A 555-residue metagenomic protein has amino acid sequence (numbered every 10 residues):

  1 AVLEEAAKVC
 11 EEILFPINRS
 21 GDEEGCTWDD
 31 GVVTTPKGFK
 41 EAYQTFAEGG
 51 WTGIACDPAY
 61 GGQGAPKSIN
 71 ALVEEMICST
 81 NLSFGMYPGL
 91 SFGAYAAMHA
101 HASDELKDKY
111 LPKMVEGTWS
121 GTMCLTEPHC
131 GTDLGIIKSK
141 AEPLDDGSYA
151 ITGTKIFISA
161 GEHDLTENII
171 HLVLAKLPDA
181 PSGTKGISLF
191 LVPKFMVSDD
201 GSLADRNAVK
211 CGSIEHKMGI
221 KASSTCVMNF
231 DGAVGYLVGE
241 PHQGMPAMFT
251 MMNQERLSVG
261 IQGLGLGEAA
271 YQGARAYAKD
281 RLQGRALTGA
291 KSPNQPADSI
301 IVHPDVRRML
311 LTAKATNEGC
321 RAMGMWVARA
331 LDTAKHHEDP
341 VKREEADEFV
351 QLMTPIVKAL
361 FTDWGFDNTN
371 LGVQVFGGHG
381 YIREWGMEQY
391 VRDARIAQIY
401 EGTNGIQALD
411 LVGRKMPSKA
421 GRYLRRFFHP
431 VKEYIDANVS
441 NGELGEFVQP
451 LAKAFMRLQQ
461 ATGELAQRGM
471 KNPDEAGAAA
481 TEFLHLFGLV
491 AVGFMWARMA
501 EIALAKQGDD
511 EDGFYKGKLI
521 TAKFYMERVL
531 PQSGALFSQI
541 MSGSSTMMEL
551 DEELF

Functional and structural regions predicted by a protein language model:
A1-G85, K109, D332, V341 (+2 more regions): Amphipathic, small/basic residue-rich leader segments at the start of a protein or domain
E23-P36, A247-S258, Q272-A313, A328-Q351 (+3 more regions): Glycine-rich cofactor-pocket loops
C26, F39, Y87-S91, A102-L144 (+3 more regions): Internal maturation/activation junctions in enzymes
G50, P143, I220, W326 (+2 more regions): Alpha-helix capping/hinge segments and adjacent helical runs
Y60, L72, S418, Y434-F555: C-terminal amphipathic alpha-helical interaction region
A94, S103-Y110, T403, L411-F455: A structural-propensity feature for long, helix-poor, extended segments
S148, T152-R206: A short core secondary-structure module
F157, M196-G212, K217, S224-E255 (+2 more regions): A glycine-rich, basic-preceded beta-loop-alpha segment at the flavin cofactor/substrate interface of flavin-utilizing
